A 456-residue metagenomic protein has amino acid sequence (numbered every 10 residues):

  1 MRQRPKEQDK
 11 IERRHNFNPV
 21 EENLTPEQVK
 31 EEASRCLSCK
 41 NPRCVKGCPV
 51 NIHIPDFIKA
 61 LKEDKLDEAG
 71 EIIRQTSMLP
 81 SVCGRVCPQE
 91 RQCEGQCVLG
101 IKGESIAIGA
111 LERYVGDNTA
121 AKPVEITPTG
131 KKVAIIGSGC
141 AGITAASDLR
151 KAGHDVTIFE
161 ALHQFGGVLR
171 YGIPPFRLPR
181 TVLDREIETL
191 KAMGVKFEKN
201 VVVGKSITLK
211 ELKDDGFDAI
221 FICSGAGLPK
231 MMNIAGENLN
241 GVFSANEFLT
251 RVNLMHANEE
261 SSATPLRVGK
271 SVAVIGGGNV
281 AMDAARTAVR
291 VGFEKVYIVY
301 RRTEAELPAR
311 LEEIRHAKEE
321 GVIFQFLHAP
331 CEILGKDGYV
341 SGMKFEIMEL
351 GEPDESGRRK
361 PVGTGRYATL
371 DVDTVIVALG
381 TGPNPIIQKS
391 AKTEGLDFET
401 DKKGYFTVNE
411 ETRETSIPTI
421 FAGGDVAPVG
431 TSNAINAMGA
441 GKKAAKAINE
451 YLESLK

Functional and structural regions predicted by a protein language model:
R13-E32, H53-R85, K102-E125, V252-N253: Ferredoxin-type iron-sulfur electron-transfer modules in oxidoreductases and energy-metabolism complexes
S38-E63, V82-V115, T157, A161-Q164 (+1 more regions): Iron-sulfur cluster-binding cysteine motifs and their immediate structural context in ferredoxin-like electron-transfer
E68, T127-P128, K132-I136, D184-I234 (+4 more regions): Feature captures the FAD/FMN-dependent oxidoreductase FAD-binding
E112-T127, R185-K205, P229-V291, T400-E411: Glycine-rich dinucleotide-binding loop and its adjacent helix/turn
K132-T157, A281-V289: N-terminal Rossmann-like FAD-binding beta1-loop-alpha1 element of flavoenzymes
I158, L162-M193, F197, A285-E332: Rossmann-like dinucleotide-binding cores of NAD(P)H-dependent redox enzymes
N238-G269, P353-G430: FAD-site-proximal beta/loop scaffold in flavoenzymes
V426-L455: A conserved FAD-binding loop/helix module that cradles the flavin
